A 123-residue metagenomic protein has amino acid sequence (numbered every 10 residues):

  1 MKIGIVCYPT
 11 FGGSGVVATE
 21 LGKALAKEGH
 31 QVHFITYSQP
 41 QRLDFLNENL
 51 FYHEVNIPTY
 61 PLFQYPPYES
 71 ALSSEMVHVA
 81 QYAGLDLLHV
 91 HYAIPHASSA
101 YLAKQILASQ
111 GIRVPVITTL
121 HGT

Functional and structural regions predicted by a protein language model:
M1-G4: Extreme N-terminal starter segment of soluble prokaryotic enzymes
C7-F11, K23-P67: N-terminal strand-loop element at the rim of the active site of nucleotide-sugar-dependent glycosyltransferases
V16, E20: A conserved mid-protein helix/loop that constitutes part of the nucleotide-sugar donor-binding site
P66-E75: Glycine-rich, highly charged phosphate/nucleotide-binding loops
M76-H96: Short N-terminal targeting/anchoring amphipathic segment
I106-R113: Short helix-capping segments at alpha-helix termini
V114-T123: A short, histidine- and acid-enriched strand-loop-helix "catalytic/donor-clamping" loop that lines the nucleotide-sugar
